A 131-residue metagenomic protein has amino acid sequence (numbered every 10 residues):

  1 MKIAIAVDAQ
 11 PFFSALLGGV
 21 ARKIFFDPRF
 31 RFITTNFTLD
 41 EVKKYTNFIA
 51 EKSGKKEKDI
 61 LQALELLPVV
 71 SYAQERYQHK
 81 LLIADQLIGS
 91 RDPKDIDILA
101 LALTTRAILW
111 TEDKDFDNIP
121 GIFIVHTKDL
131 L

Functional and structural regions predicted by a protein language model:
M1-N36: Short, well-structured N-terminal submotif of metal-dependent ribonuclease cores
D8, D95, D113: Acidic active-site catalytic centers that drive phospho-/nucleotidyl reactions and related ester hydrolyses
P11-F12, T38, I98, D115-F116: Alpha-helix capping/helix-boundary segments
A15, E41-K44, N118-I119: Phosphate- and divalent-cation-binding pockets in alpha/beta enzyme and binding domains that engage nucleotide-derived
A21-F25, A50, H126-K128: Glycine-rich, phosphate-binding/catalytic loops in enzymes
D27-R29, I33-D85: PIN-domain endoribonuclease scaffold, especially VapC-family toxins
T34-T35, L103-W110, K114-L131: Acidic, PIN/NYN-like endoribonuclease modules and their adjacent C-terminal/linker elements
S71-I108: Active-site neighborhoods of divalent-metal-dependent phosphate/nucleic-acid chemistry enzymes
